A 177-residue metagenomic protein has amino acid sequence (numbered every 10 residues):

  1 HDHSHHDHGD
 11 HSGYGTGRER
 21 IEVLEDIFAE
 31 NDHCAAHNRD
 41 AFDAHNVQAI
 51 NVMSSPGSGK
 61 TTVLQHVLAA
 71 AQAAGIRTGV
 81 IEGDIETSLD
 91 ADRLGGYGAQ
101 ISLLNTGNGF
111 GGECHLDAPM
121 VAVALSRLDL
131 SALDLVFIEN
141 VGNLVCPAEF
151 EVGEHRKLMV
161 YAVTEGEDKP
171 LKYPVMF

Functional and structural regions predicted by a protein language model:
H1-G15: Long, basic/Gly/Ser/Thr-rich N-terminal segments that mediate initial subcellular attachment or targeting
Y14-D40, A44-M53, S58, T62 (+1 more regions): Nucleotide-state-sensitive switch-loop elements of NTP-binding domains
N143-R156, V160-F177: Conserved C-terminal guanine-recognition region of P-loop GTPase G domains, centered on the G4
